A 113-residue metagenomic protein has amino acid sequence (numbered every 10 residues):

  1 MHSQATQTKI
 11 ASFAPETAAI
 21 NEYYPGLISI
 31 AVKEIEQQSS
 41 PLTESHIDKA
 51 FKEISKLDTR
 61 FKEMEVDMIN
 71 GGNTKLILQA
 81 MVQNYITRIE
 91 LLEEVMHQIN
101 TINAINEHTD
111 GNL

Functional and structural regions predicted by a protein language model:
H2-L113: Polar, acidic low-complexity tracts enriched in Ser/Thr/Gln/Glu with frequent Gly/Pro and Thr-Pro motifs
